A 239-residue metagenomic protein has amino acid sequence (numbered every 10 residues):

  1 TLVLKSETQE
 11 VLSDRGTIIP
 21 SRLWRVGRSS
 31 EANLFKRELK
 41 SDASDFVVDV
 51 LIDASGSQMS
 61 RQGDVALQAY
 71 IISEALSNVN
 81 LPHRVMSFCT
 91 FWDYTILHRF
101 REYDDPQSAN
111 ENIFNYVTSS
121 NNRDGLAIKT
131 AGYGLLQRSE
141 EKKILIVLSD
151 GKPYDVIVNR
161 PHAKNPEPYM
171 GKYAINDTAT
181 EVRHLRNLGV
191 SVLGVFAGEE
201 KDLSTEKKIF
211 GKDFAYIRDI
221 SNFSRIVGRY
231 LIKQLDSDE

Functional and structural regions predicted by a protein language model:
T1-E239: Acidic, glycine-rich A-domain
